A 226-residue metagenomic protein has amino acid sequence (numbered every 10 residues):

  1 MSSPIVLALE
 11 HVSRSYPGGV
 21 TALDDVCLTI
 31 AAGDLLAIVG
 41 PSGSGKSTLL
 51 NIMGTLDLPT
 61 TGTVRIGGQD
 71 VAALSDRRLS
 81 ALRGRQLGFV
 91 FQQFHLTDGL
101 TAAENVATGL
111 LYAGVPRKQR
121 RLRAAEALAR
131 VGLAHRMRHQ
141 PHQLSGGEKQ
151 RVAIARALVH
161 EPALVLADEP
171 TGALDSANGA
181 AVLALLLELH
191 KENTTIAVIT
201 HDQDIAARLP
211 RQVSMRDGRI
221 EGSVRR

Functional and structural regions predicted by a protein language model:
M1-P4, R226: Short, low-complexity, intrinsically disordered N-terminal peptides in bacterial proteins
P4-M215: ABC family nucleotide-binding domain
A73, R225-R226: Short amphipathic beta-strand/extended segments with alternating polar/hydrophobic composition
Q212-V224: H-loop (His-switch) and adjacent beta-strand-loop-beta switch element of ABC-type ATPase nucleotide-binding domains
